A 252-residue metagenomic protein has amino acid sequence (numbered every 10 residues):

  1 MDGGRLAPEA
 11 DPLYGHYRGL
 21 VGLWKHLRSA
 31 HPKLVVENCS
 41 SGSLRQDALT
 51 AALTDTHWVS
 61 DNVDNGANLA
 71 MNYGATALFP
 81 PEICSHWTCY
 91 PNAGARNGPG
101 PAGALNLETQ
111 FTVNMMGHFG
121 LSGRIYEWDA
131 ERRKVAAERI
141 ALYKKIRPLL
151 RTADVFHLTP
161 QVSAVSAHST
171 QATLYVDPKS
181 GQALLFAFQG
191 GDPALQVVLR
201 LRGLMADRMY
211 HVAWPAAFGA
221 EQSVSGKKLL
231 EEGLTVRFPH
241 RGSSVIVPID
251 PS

Functional and structural regions predicted by a protein language model:
M1-V21: Aromatic- and acidic-residue-enriched carbohydrate-binding clefts of CAZyme catalytic domains
Y14-E127: Glycan-recognition surfaces
N38-Q46, D129-R133, H157-V165: A glycine-rich phosphate-binding loop feature that marks nucleotide/adenosyl-phosphate handling sites
E108-P160: Catalytic cores of secreted or luminal carbohydrate-active enzymes
S163-A206, P248: Carbohydrate-binding surface patches
R202-G219: Solvent-exposed beta-hairpin/edge-strand motifs
V224-S252: C-terminal beta-strand-rich structural cap/linker in extracellular carbohydrate-active enzymes
